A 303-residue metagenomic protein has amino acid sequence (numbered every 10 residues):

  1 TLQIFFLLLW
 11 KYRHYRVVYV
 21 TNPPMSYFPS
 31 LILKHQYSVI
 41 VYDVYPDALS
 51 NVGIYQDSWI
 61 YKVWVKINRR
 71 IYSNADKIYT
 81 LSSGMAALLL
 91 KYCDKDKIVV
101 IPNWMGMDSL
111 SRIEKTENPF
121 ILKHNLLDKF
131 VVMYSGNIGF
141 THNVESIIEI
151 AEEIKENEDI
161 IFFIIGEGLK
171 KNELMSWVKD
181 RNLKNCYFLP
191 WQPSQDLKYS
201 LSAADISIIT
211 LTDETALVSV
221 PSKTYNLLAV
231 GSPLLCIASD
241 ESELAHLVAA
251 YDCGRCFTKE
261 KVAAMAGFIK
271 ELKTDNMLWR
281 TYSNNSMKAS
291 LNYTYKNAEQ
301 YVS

Functional and structural regions predicted by a protein language model:
T1-F5, L9, Y15-H35, V39-A48: An aromatic- and histidine-rich active-site surface loop
L9-Y12, Y27-F28, I32, Y45 (+1 more regions): Membrane-proximal helix-turn-helix segments that form the acceptor-binding/catalytic region of lipid-linked
L81-G84, I101-W104: Carbohydrate-associated surface elements
L90, V99, M105-P119, N143: Acidic anion/phosphate-binding donor-loop and adjacent secondary structure in glycosyltransferase catalytic cores
N125-H142, I148-A151, F163, S283: Conserved donor-binding/catalytic core segment of Leloir-type glycosyltransferases
K129, A264-G267, E271, L278-N292: A short, well-ordered alpha-helix in the C-terminal region of glycosyltransferases
H142, P193-S202, S207-L228, P233-H246: Nucleotide-sugar-dependent
I165-G166, K171-K198: Nucleotide-activated donor-binding/catalytic signature segment of Leloir-type glycosyltransferases, i.e., the conserved
